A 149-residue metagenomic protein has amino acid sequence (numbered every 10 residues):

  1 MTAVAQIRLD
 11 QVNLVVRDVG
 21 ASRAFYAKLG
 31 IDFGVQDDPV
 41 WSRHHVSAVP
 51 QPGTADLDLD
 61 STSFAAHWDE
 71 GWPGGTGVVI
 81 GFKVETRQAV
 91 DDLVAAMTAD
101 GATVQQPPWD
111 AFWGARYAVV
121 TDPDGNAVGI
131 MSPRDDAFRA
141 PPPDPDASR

Functional and structural regions predicted by a protein language model:
M1, A65-E70: Short beta-strand/turn micro-motifs at beta-sheet edges
M1-T2, V12, G77, G101: Preference for short coil/turn "hinge" residues that link or interrupt alpha-helices
T2-A5, Q36-D38, L57, V94-R149: Vicinal oxygen chelate
Q6, N13-F64: Core segments of cupin and vicinal oxygen chelate
R8-D18, V46-V49, W68-A96, R116-T121: Vicinal oxygen chelate
F25-L29, L93-T98: Short amphipathic alpha-helices in soluble, non-transmembrane regions that often serve as interface/regulatory elements
Q51-G53, T62-S63, V84-R87, P123 (+1 more regions): Short loop segments at secondary-structure junctions
